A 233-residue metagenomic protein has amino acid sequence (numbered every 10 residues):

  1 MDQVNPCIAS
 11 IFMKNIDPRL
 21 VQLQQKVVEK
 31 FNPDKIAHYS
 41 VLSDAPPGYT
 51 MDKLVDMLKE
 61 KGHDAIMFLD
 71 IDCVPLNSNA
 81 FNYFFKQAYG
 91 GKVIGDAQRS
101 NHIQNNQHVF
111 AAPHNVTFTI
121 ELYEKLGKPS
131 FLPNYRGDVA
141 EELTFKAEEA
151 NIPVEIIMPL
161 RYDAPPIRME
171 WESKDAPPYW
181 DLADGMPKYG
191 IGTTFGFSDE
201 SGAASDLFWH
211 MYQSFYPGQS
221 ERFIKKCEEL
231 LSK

Functional and structural regions predicted by a protein language model:
M1-D64: N-terminal anchoring/stem segment of glycosyltransferases
M13-I16, D44, D72-P75, R99-N101 (+1 more regions): Short, solvent-exposed loop/turn segments at secondary-structure junctions
P18, D70-I71, G137: Generic detection of long, well-ordered alpha-helical segments
V28-A37, Y89-G95, T144-I157, K233: Structural alpha-beta junctions
D52-D56, N106-A112, M169-W180: Short, surface-exposed amphipathic charged segments that create phosphate/polyanion-binding patches used for binding
H63-V74: Short beta-strand-to-loop acidic/aromatic patch adjacent to the donor-nucleotide binding site
V74-E149: Conserved catalytic core of nucleotide-sugar-dependent glycosyltransferases
G137, E142-K233: C-terminal catalytic/acceptor-binding lobe
